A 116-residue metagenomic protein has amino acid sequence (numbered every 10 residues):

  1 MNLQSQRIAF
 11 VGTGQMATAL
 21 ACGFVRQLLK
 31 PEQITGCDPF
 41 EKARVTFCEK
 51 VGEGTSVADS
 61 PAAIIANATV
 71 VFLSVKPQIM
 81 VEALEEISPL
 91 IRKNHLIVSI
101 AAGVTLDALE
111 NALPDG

Functional and structural regions predicted by a protein language model:
M1-A66: NAD(P)+-binding Rossmann beta1-loop-alpha1 motif at the extreme N-terminus of oxidoreductases
E41, V51, P61-L73, P77-G116: Rossmann-like NAD(P)(H) cofactor-binding subdomain of soluble oxidoreductases
